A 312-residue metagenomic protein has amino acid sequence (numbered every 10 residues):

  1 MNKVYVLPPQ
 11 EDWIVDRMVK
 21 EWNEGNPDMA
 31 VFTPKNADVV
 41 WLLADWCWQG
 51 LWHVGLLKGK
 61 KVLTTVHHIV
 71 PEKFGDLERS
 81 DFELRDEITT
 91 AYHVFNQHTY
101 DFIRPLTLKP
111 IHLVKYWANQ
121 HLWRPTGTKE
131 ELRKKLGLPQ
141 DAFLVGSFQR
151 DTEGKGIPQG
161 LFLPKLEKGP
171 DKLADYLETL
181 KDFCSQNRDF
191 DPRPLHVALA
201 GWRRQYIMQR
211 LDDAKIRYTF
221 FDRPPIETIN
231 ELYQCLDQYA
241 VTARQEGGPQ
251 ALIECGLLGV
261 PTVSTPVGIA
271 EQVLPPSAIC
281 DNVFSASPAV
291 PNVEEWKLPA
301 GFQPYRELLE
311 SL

Functional and structural regions predicted by a protein language model:
M1-G50: N-terminal pre-catalytic "stem/leader" segment of glycosyltransferase-like enzymes
T90-R104, L108-T126, S147: Donor nucleotide-sugar binding/catalytic pocket of nucleotide-sugar-dependent glycosyltransferases
R124-L138: A short helix/loop element that forms part of the nucleotide-sugar donor recognition site in Leloir-type
K134-K135, Q140-Q209: Conserved catalytic-core segment of nucleotide-activated headgroup transferases in glycan assembly
E231-L236: Short alpha-helical donor nucleotide-sugar binding micro-motif in glycosyltransferases
R244: Aromatic "clamp/platform" in nucleotide-sugar-dependent glycosyltransferases that forms part of the donor/acceptor
P261-S264: Short hydrophobic beta-strand element within catalytic cores of glycosyltransferases and related nucleotide-activated
F284-L312: A charged, aromatic-enriched C-terminal amphipathic alpha-helix characteristic of glycosyltransferases across folds
